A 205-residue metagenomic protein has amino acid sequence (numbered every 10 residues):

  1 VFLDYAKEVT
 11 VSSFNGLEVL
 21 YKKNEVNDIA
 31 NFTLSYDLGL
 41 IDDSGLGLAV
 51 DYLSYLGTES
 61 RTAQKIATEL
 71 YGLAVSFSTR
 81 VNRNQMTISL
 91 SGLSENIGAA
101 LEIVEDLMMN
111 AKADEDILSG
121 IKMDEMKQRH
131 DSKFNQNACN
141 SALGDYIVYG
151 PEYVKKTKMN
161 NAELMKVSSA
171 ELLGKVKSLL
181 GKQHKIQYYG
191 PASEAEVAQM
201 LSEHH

Functional and structural regions predicted by a protein language model:
V1-S12, D145-K185, E203-H205: Histidine-acidic residue clusters that define the catalytic metal-binding segment of zinc metallopeptidase domains
F2-I29: N- or domain-start disorder-to-order transition segments that initiate the globular core
E18-K22, V75-T79, L173-V176: Short beta-strand/turn micro-motifs at beta-sheet edges
V26-S54, R61-N110, I121-H130, N135-E163 (+1 more regions): M16 family metallopeptidases and their MPP-like homologs
G98-A99, E194-A198: Short, conserved charged micro-motifs
V104, I186, V197-H204: PAPS/PAP-binding and catalytic site of the sulfotransferase fold
D106-E115, S202-H205: A common structural junction motif
